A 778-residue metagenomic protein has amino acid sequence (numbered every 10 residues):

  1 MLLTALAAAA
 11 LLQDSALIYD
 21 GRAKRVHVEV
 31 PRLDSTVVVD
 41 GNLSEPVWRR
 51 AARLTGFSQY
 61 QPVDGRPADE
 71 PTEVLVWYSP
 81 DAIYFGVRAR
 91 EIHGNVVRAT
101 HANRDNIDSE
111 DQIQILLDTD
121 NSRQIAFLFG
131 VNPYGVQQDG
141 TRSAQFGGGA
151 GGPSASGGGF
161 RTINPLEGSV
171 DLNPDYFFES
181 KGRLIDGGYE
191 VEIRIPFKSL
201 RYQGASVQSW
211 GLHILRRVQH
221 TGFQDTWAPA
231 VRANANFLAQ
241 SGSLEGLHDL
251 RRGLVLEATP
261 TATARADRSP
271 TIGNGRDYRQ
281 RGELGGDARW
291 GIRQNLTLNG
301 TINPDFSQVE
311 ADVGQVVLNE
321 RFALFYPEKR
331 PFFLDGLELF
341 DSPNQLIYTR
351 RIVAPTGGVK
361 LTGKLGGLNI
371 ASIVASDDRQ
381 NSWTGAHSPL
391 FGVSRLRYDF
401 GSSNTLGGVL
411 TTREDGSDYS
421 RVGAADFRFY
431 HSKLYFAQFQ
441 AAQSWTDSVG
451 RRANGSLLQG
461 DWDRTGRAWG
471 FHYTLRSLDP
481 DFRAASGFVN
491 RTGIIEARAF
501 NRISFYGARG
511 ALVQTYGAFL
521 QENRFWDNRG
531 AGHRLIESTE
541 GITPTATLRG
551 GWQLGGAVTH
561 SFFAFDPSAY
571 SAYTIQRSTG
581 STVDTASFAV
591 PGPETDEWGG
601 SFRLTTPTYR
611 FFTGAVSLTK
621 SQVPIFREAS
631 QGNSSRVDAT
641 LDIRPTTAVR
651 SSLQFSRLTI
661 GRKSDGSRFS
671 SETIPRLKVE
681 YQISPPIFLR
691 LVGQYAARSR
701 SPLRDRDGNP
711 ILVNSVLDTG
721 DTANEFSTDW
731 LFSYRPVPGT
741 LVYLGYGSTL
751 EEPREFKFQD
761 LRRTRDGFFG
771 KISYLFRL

Functional and structural regions predicted by a protein language model:
L2-A10: Sec-dependent N-terminal signal peptides
A10-D399, T405-G407, S417, I772: Structural preference for beta-rich elements and adjacent junctions enriched in aromatics
R32, P67, Y78, D108 (+16 more regions): Surface-exposed coil/turn segments at beta-strand junctions on protein surfaces, enriched
F146, P229, G314-N319, A425 (+3 more regions): Short secondary-structure boundary/capping segments
P196-G204, A235-R251, I292-L296, L365-G367 (+11 more regions): Outer-membrane beta-barrel proteins
R251-L298, F391-T446, G510, T515-E522 (+5 more regions): Surface-exposed extracellular loop regions of Gram-negative outer-membrane beta-barrel proteins
G275-R276, E320, T349-I352, S382-H387 (+7 more regions): Alpha-helix capping and helix-loop boundary segments enriched in small/acidic/polar residues
A354, Q443-D447, R451-L778: Exposed, low-structure sequence patches enriched in small/polar residues
